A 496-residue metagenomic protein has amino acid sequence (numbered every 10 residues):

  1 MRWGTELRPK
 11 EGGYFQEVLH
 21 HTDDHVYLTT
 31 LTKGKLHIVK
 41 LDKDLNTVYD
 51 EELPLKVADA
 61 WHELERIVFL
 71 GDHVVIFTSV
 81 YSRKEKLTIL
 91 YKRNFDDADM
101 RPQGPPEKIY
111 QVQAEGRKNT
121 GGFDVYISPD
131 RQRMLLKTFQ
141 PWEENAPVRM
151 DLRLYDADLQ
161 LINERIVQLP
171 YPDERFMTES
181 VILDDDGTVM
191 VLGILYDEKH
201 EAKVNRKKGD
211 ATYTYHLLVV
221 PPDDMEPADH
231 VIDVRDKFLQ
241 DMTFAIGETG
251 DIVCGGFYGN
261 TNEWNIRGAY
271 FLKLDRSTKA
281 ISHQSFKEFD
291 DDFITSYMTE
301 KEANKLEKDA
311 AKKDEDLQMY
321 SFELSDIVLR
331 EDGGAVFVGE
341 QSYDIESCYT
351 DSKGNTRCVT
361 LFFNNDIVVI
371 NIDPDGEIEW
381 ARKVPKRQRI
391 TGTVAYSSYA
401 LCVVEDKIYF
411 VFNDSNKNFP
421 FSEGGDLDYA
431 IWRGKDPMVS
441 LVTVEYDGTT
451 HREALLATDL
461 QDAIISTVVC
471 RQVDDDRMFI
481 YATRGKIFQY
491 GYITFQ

Functional and structural regions predicted by a protein language model:
M1-Y14, Y49-D50, P106-K108, G116-R117 (+2 more regions): A short helix->beta-strand "capping" segment at the edge of beta-propeller domains
R8, D44-L87, P106-T120, Q168-G187 (+2 more regions): Blade-loop segments of beta-propeller domains
E11-E17, H62-R66, D72, R117-Y126 (+8 more regions): Signature of short aromatic-glycine-proline-rich micro-motifs recurring in repeat-based ectodomains
Q16-K33, V39, E65-E85, D124 (+10 more regions): Short beta-strand elements that form the blades of beta-propeller/WD-repeat-like and other beta-sheet-rich scaffold
I38-K43, T88-D99, R149-L161, N205-E226 (+4 more regions): Beta-propeller blade signature
V57, D229-F244, I281-Q318, E377-A400 (+1 more regions): Conserved blade-ending motifs and adjacent loop-strand segments that build the rim/top face of beta-propeller domains
L87-Y126, P141, R149-M150, Q168 (+1 more regions): Asp-box/WD-like beta-propeller blade repeats and closely related beta-sheet repeat scaffolds
D186-V191, K207-F337: Long, internal scaffold/assembly segments composed of regular secondary structure
